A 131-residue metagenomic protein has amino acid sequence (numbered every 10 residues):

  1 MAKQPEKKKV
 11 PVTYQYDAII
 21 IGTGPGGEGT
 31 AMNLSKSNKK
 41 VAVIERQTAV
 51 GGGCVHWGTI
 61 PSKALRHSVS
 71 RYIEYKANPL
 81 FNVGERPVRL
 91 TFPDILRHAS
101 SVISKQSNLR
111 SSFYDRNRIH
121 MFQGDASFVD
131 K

Functional and structural regions predicted by a protein language model:
A2-Y16, P25, M32-K39, E45-K131: Glycine-rich flavin
